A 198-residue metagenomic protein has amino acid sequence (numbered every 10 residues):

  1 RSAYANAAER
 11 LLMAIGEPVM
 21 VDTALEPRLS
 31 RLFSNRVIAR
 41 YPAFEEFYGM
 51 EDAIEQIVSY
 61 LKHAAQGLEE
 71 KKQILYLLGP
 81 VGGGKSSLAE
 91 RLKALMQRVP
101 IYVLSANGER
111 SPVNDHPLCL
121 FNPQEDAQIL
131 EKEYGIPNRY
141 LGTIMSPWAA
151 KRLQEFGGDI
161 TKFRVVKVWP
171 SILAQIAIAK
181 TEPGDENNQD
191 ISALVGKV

Functional and structural regions predicted by a protein language model:
R1-V198: Conserved ASCE/P-loop NTPase catalytic core
